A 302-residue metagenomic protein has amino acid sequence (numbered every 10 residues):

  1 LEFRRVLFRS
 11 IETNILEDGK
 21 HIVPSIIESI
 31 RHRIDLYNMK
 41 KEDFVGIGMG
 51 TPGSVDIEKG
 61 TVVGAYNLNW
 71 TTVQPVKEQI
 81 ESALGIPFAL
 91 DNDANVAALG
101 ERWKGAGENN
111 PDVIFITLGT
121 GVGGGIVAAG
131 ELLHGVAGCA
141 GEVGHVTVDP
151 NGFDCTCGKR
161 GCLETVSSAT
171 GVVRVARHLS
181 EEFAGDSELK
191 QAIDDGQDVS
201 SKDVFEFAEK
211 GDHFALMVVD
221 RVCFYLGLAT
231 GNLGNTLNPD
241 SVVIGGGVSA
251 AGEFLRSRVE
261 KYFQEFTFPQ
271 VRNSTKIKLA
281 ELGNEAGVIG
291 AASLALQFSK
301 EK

Functional and structural regions predicted by a protein language model:
L1-F8, F115-A129: Gly/Thr-rich phosphate-binding beta-strand-loop-beta motif of the actin/hexokinase/Hsp70
L1-G46, D56-T61, K77-I86, G100-N110 (+2 more regions): ATP-binding/phosphotransfer module of carbohydrate and carboxylate kinases, centering on a glycine-rich
G60-W70: A charged helix-plus-loop insertion that forms the helical arch/lid used to bind and gate nucleic-acid substrates
F88-N92: General beta-strand structural signal in soluble alpha/beta enzymes
D93, G119, A291: Active-site glycine-centered loops adjacent to acidic/histidine catalytic or metal-binding residues that shape
V96, T120-G123, P150: Conserved A3 ("GATE") glycine/threonine-rich loop of ANL adenylate-forming enzymes
C139-E142: Structural signature of FAD isoalloxazine-binding scaffolds in flavoprotein oxidoreductases
